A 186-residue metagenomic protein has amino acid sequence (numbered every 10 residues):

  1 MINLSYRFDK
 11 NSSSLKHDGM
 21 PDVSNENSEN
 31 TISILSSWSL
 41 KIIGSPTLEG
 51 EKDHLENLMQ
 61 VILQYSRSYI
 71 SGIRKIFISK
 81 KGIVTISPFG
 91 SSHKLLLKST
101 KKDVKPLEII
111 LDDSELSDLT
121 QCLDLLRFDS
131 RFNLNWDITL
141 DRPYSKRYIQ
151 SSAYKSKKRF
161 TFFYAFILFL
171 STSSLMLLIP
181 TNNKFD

Functional and structural regions predicted by a protein language model:
M1-R147: Cytosolic/nucleoplasmic/matrix-facing N-terminal domains/tails of membrane-anchored or organelle-targeted proteins
R147-D186: C-terminal single-pass membrane-anchor helix
